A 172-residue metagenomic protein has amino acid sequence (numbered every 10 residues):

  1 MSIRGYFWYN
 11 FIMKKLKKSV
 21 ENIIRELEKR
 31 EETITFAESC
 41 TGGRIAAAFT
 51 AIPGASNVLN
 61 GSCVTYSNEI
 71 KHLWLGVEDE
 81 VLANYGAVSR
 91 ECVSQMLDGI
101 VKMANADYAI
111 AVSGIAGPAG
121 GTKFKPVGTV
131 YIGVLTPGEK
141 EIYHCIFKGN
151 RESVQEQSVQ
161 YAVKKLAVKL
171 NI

Functional and structural regions predicted by a protein language model:
M1-F7: Short, low-complexity, charge-dense intrinsically disordered segments
Y9-I172: Short alpha-helical segments enriched in small residues
